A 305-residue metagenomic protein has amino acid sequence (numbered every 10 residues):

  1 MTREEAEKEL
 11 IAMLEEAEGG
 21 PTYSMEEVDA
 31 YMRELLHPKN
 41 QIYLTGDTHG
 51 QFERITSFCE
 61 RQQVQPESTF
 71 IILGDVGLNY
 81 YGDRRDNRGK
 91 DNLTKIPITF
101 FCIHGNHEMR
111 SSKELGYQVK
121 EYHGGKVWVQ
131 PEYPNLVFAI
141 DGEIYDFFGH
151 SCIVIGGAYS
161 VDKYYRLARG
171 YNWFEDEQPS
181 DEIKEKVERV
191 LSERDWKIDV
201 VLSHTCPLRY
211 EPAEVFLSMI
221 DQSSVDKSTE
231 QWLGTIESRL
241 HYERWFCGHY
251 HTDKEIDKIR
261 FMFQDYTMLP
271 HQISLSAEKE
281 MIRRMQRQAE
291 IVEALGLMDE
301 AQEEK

Functional and structural regions predicted by a protein language model:
T2-R33: Short linear interaction segments
R33-L36, Q41, T45, G50-F147 (+3 more regions): Core catalytic region of metal-dependent phosphoesterases/phosphodiesterases, especially metallo-beta-lactamase-like
L44-G46, F70-D75, F100-N106, A139-I140 (+4 more regions): Active-site neighborhood of phospho(di)ester-bond hydrolases with catalytic His/Asp-centered motifs
H49-G50, G77-N79, H107-M109, G157-V161 (+3 more regions): Short, solvent-exposed loop/turn segments at secondary-structure junctions
Q65, W196, L240: Structured loop/turn residues at beta-strand edges in well-structured enzyme cores
T99-I103, Q118-H123, V129, L208-M281: Conserved beta-sheet core of the metallophosphoesterase superfamily
W128, P134, F148-K227: Active-site-proximal loop/helix segment associated with metal-binding centers of metalloenzymes
Q272-K305: C-terminal regulatory/interaction regions
